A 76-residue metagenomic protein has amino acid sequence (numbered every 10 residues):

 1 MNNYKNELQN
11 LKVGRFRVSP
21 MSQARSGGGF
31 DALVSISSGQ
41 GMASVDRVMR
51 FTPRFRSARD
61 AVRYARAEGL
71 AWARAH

Functional and structural regions predicted by a protein language model:
M1-G39: N-terminal segment of the canonical double-stranded RNA-binding domain
G27-G29, R54-F55, A73: A short local loop/turn or secondary-structure capping micro-motif enriched for an aromatic residue
Q40-V45: Short acidic, glycine/tyrosine-flanked loop/strand segments centered on an H-E-D-like triad
D46-D60, E68: A short, exposed loop/beta-hairpin motif centered on an aromatic-Gly-Thr core
R63: Structured alpha-helical
A67-H76: Short arginine-rich
